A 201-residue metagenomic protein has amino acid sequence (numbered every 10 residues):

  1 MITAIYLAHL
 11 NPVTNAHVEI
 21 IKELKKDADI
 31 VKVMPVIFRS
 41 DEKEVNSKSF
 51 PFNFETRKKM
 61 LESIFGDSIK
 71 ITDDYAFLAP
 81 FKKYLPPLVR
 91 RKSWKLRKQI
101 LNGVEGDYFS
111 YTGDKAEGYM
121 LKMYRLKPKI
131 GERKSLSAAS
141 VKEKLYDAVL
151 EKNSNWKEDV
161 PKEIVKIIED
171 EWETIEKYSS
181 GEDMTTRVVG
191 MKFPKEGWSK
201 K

Functional and structural regions predicted by a protein language model:
M1-K201: Nucleotidyltransferase catalytic core that binds NTPs
